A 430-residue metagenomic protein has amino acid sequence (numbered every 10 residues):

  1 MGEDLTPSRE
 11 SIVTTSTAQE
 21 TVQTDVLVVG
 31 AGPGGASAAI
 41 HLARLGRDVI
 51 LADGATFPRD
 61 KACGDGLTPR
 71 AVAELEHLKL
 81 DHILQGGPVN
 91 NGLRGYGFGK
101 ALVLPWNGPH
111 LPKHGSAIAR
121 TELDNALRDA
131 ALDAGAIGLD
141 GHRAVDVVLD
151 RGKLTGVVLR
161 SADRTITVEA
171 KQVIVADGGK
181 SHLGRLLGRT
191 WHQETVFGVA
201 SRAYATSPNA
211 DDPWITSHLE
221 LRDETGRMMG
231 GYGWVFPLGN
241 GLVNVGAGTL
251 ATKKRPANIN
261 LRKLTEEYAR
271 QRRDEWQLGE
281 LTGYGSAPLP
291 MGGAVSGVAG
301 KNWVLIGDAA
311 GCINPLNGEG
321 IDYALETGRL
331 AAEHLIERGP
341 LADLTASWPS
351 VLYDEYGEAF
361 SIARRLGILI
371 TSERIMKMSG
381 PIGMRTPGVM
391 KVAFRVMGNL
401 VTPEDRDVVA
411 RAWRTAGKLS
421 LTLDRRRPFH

Functional and structural regions predicted by a protein language model:
P7-Q23, D308: A short, basic/flexible loop-to-alpha-helix module at the beginning of a structural domain
A18-G34: Beta1/beta-strand and adjacent pyrophosphate-binding region of the FAD-binding site in flavoprotein oxidoreductases
G34, F57, K180: Conserved Rossmann-like nucleotide-cofactor binding loop
I40-C63: Glycine-rich FAD pyrophosphate-binding loop
V72, E76-R128: A conserved beta-strand/loop capping segment in the N-terminal third of enzymes that catalyze redox or closely related
A130-W276: Predominantly flavin-linked oxidoreductase catalytic cores and closely associated redox partners
A251-H334, P340-A342: FAD/FMN-dependent oxidoreductases across multiple families
E333-H430: C-terminal helical "tail/cap" subdomain of flavin- and related membrane-associated enzymes
